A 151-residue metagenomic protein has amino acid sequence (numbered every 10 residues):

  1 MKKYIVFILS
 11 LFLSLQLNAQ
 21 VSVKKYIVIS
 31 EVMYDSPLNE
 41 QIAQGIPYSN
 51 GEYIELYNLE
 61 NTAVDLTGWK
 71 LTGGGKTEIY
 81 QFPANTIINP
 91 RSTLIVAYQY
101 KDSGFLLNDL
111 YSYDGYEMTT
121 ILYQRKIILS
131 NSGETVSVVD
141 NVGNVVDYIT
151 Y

Functional and structural regions predicted by a protein language model:
M1-Y4: Positively charged n-region of N-terminal signal peptides that target proteins for export
V6-F7, L59: Short amphipathic alpha-helical "recognition" segments used for binding
F7-S10, G143: N-terminal targeting leaders only when they are immediately followed by extended low-complexity/repeat-rich tracts
L9-N18: Hydrophobic h-region of N-terminal signal peptides that target proteins for export in Gram-negative bacteria
A19-Y151: Activation on beta-sandwich/Ig-like modules and their edge loops
